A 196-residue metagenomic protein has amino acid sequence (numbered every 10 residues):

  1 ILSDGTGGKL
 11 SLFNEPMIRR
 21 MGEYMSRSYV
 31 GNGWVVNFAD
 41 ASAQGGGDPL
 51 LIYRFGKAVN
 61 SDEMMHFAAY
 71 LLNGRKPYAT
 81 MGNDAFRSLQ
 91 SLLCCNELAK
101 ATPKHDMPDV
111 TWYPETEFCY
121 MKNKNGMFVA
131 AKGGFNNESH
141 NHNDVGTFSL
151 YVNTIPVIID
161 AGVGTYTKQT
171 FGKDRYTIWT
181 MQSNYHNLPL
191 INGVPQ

Functional and structural regions predicted by a protein language model:
L2-I158: Carbohydrate-active enzyme catalytic cores, enriched for enzymes that act on polyanionic acidic polysaccharides
V145-Q196: Active-site rim segments in enzyme catalytic domains, especially the processed small/beta chain of N-terminal
